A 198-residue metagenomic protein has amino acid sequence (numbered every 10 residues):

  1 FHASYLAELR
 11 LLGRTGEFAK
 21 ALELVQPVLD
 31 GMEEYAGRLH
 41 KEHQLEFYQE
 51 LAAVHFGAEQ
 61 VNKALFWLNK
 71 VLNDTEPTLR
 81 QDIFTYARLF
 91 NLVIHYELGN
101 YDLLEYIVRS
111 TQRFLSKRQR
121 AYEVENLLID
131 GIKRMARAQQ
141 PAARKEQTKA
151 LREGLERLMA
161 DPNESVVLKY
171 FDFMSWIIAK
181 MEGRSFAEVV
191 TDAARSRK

Functional and structural regions predicted by a protein language model:
F1, G37, Q44, D82-F84 (+2 more regions): Residues that mark the junctions of alpha-helical repeat units in TPR/alpha-solenoid scaffolds
F1-H43, E50: Extended amphipathic alpha-helical coiled-coil/heptad-repeat regions
A3-R10, H43-A53, G57, I83-E97 (+1 more regions): "A position-specific structural signal for the A-helix of alpha-solenoid helical repeats
V25-G37, F66-P77, R109-R120, L155-E156: Amphipathic alpha-helical segments of tetratricopeptide repeats
R38-E42, H55, E76-I83, Q119: Short, contiguous acidic/charged loop-to-helix segments that flank catalytic cores in large enzymes
N100-K198: C-terminal non-catalytic interaction modules
